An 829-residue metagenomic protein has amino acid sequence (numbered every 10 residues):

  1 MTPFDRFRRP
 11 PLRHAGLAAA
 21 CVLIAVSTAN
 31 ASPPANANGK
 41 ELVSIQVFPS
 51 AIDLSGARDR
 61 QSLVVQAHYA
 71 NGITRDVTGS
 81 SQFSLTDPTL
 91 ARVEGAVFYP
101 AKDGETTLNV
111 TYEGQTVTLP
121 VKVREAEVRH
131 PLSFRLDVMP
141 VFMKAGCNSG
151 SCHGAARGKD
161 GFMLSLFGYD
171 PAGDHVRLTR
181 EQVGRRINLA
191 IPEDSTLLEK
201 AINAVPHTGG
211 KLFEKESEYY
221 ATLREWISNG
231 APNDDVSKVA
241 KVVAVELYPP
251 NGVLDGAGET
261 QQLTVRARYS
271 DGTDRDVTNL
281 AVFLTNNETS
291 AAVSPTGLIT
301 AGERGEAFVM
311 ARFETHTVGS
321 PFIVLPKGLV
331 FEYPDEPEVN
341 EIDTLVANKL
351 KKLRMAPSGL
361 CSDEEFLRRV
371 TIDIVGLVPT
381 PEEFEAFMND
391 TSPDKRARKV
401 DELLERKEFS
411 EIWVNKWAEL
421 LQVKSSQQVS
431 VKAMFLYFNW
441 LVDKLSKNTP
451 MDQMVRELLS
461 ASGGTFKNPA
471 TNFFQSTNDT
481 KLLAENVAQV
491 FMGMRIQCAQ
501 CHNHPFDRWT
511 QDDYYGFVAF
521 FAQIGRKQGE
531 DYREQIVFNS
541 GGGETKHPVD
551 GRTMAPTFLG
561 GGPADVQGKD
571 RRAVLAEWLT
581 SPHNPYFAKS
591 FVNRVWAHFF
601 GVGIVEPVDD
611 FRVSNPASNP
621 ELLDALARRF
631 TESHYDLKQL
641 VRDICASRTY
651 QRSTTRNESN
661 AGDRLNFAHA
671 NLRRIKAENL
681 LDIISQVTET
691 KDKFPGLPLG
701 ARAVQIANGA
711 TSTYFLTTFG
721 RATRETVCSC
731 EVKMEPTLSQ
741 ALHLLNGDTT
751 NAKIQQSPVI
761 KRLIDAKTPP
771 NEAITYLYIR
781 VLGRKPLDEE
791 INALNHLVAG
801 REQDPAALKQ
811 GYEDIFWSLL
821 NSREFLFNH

Functional and structural regions predicted by a protein language model:
M1-L12: N-terminal secretory signal peptides that target proteins for export/translocation
A15-S27: Bacterial N-terminal signal peptides
A31-K144, H153-G154, G158-D160, L164-S165 (+5 more regions): Extracytoplasmic soluble-region selector
P120-H175, R186-I187, I191-D194, E199 (+8 more regions): Sequence context surrounding c-type heme c attachment/ligation sites in exported
N229, E303-P321, E408-S410, D531-V549 (+3 more regions): Structured, non-catalytic alpha/beta "coupling" segments that mediate domain-domain communication and provide generic
P334-E408, K416-P695, C730-E731, N751-Y812 (+1 more regions): Primarily short, surface-exposed interaction patches in extracytoplasmic proteins
T688-K691, P695-L697, V704-Q705, G709 (+2 more regions): Long, His/Glu/Asp-enriched segments that create or flank divalent metal/ion-associated functional microenvironments
